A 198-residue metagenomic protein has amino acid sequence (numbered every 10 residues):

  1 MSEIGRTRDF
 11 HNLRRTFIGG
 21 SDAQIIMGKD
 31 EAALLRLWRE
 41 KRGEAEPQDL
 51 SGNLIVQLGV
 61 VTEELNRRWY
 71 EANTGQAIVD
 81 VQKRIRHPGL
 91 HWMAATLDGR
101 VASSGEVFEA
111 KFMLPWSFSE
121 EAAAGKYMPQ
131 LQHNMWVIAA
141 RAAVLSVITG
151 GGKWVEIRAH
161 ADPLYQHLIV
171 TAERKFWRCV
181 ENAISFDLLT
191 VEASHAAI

Functional and structural regions predicted by a protein language model:
M1-L65, N73: Charged, glycine-rich intrinsically disordered N-terminal tails and low-complexity linkers that flank
S2, D9, K29-D30, V61-T62 (+4 more regions): Alpha-helical protein-protein interaction elements
A45, D49, V81, L145 (+1 more regions): Secondary-structure transition/capping residues
V56, A72-E181: Nucleic-acid nuclease catalytic cores
W177-I198: Helix-loop elements that line ligand-binding/catalytic pockets
